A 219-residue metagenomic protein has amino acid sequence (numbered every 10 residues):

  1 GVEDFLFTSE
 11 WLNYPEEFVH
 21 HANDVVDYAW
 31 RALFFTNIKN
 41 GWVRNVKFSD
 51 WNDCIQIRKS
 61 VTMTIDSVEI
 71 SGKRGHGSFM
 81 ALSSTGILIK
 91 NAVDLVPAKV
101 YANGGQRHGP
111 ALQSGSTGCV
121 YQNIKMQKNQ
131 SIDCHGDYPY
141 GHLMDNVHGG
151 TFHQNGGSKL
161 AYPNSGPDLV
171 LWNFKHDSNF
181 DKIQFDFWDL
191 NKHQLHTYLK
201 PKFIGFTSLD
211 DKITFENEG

Functional and structural regions predicted by a protein language model:
G1-G219: Extracellular/periplasmic carbohydrate-active domains that bind, remodel, or depolymerize complex polysaccharides
